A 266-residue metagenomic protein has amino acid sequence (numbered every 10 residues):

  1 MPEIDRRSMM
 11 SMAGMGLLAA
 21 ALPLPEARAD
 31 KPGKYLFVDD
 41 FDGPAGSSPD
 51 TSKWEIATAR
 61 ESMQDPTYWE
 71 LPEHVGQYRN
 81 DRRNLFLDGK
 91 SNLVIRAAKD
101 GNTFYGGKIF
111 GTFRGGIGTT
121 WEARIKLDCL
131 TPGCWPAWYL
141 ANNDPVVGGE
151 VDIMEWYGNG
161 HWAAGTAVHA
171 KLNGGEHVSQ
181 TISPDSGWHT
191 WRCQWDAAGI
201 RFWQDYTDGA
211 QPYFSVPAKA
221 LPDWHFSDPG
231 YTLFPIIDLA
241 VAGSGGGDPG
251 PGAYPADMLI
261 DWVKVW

Functional and structural regions predicted by a protein language model:
P2, S8-A27: N-terminal export signals
D30-W266: GH16 jelly-roll
